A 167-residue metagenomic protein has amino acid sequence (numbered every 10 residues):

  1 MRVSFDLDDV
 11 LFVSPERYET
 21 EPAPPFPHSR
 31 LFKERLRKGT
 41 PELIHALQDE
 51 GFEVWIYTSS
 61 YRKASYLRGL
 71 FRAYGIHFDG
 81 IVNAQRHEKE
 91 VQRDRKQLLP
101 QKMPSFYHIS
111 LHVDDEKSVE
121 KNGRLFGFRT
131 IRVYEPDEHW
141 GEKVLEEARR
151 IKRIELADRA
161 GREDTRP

Functional and structural regions predicted by a protein language model:
M1-E90: Alpha-helical substrate-recognition element adjacent to the catalytic core
P27-L31, D79-N83, F106-H108, P136-H139 (+1 more regions): Glycine-rich loops and low-complexity Gly/Arg-rich segments that provide flexible linkers or classic glycine-based
L36-T40, R95-L99, E116: Amphipathic coiled-coil/heptad-repeat helices and related helical stalk/stem segments that mediate oligomerization
R68-F71, R129, D164: Intrinsically disordered/low-complexity terminal segments and short unstructured peptides
V82-Y107: Donor nucleotide-activated moiety binding/catalytic core segment of transferases that use nucleotide-activated donors
Y107-K152: Acidic, Mg2+-coordinating phosphoryl-transfer loop and its flanking beta/alpha structural elements, shared across
K143-P167: C-terminal accessory extensions appended to soluble enzyme cores
